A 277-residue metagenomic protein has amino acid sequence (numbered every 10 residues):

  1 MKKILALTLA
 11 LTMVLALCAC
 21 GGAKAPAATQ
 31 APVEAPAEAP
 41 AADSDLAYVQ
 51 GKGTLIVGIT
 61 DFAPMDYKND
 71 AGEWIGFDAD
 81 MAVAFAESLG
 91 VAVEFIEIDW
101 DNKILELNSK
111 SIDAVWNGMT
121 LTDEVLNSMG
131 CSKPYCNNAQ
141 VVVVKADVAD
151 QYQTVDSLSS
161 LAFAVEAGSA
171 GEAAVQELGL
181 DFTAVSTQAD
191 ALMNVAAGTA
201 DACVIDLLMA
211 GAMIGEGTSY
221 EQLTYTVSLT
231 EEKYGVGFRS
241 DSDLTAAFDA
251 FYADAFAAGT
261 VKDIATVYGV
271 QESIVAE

Functional and structural regions predicted by a protein language model:
A16-T29: Bacterial lipoprotein signal-peptidase II cleavage site
Q30, P40-G118: Extracytoplasmic small-molecule ligand-binding "clamshell" domains of the periplasmic binding protein/Venus flytrap
A35, A79-S88, A146, A167-S169 (+1 more regions): Extended ligand-binding regions for polar small-molecule ligands
A39-D43, A170-S186, Q222-T226, A247-E277: Ligand-binding clefts/hinges and TM-proximal coupling segments of bilobed small-molecule sensing domains
T54-I59, T154-G168: Short loop->beta-strand "edge-of-pocket" segments that line small-molecule binding or catalytic clefts across diverse
V83, E87, A92-S157, E221-Q222 (+1 more regions): Acidic, polar ligand-binding/catalytic clefts
E94-E106, D150, A167-A170, T183-A197 (+1 more regions): Short helix-initiation/N-cap motifs at beta->coil->alpha
N137-V144, L207, G211-A253, Q271-E277: Periplasmic-binding protein-like
